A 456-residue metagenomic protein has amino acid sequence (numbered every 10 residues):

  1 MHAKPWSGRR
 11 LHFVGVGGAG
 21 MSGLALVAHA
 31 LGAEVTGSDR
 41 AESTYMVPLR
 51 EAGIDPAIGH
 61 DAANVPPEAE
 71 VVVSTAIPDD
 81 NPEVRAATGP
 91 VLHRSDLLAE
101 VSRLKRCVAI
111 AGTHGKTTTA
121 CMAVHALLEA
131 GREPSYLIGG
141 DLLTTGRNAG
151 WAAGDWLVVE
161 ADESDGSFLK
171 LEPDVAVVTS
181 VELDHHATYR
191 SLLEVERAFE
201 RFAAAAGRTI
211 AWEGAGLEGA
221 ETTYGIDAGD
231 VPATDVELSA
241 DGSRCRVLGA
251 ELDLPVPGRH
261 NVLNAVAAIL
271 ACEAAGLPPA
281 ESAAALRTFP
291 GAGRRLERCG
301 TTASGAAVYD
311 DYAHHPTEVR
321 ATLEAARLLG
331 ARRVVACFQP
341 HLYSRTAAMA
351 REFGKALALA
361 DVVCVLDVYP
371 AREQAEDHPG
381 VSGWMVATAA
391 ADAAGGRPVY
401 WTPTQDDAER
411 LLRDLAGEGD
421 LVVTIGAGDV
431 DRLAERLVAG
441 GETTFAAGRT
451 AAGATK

Functional and structural regions predicted by a protein language model:
M1-L97, R197, P257: N-terminal leader/targeting and accessory segments in enzymes
H2-H12, G20, V27, L31 (+3 more regions): Nucleotide phosphate-binding/pyrophosphate-handling subdomain across enzymes that bind or process nucleotide phosphates
G15, A28, V71, I110 (+8 more regions): Residue-level signal for inorganic ion chemistry
V27-A30, R50, N64, T75 (+2 more regions): Phosphate-binding loop of NTP-binding sites
A33-R40, I210-E213, V335-Q339, L359-R372: Short internal beta-strands
T36-D39, A57-H60, L92-A99, Y136-G140 (+6 more regions): Beta-strand->loop->alpha-helix junctions that form or flank phosphate-binding loops in nucleotide-handling enzymes
A307, G354-E418: C-terminal helical cap/extension that packs against the catalytic core of soluble nucleotide-cofactor enzymes
V368, A439-K456: Short, flexible loop segments at boundaries between secondary-structure elements
